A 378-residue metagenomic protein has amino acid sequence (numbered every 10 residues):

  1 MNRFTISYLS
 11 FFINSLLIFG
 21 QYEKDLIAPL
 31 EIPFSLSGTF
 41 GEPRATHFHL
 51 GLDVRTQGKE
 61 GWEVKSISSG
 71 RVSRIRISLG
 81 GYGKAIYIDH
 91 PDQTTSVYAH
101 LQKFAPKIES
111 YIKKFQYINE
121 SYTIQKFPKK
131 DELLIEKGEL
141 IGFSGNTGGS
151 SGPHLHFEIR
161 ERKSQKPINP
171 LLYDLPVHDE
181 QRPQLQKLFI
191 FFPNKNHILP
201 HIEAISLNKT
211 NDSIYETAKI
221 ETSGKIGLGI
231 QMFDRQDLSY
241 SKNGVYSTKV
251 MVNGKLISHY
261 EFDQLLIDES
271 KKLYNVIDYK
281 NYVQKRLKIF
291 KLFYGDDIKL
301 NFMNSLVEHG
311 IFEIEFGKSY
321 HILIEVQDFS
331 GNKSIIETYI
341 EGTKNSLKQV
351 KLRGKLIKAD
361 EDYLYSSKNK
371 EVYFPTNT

Functional and structural regions predicted by a protein language model:
M1-D25: Bacterial Sec-dependent N-terminal signal peptides
G20-T95, Q102-K107, S121-D131, E136-K137 (+3 more regions): Surface-exposed, glycine-biased beta-strand/turn segments
T95-P128, S206-Y215, M251-E313: Exoplasmic/lumenal beta-rich domain surfaces
H156-K163: A short hydrophobic beta-strand segment most commonly corresponding to one strand of the jelly-roll/cupin
E313-S319: Surface-exposed, short loops/turns at beta-strand junctions within beta-sandwich domains
Q327-N332: Short, solvent-exposed loop/turn segments at the edges of extracellular beta-sandwich modules
I335-T378: Feature for mature exported/ectodomain regions
